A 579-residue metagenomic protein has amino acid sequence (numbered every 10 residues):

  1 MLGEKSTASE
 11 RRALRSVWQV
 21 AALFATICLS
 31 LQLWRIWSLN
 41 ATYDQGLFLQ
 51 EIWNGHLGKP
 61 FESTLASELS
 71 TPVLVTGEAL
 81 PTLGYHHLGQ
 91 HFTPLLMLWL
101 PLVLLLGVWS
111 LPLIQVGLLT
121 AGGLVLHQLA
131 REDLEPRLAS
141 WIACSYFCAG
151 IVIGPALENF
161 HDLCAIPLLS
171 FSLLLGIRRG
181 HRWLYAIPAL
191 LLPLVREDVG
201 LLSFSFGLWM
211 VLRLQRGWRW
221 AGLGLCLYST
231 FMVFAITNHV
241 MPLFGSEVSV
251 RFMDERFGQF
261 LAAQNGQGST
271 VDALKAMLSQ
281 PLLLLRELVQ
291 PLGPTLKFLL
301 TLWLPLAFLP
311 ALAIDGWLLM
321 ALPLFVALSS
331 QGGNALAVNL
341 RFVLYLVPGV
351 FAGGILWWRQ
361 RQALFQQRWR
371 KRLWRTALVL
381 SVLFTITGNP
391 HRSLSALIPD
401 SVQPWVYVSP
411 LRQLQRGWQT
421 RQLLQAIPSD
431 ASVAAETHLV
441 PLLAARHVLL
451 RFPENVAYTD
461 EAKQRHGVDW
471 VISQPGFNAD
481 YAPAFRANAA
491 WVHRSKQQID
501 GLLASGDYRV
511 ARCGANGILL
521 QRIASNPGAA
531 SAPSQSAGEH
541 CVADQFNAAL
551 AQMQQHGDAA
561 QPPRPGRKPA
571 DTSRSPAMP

Functional and structural regions predicted by a protein language model:
M1-S30, R131, W220-G224: Start-transfer (signal-anchor) and selected internal transmembrane alpha helices of multi-pass inner/ER membrane
W18-A22, R137-S140, C226-T230, R361-S395: Signature aromatic-anchored transmembrane alpha helix within multi-pass, membrane-resident enzymes that catalyze glycan
C28-L31, L39, D44, R216-Q290 (+4 more regions): Membrane-lumen/periplasm interface segments of specific transmembrane helices in polyprenyl phosphate-linked
T93-L100, L104, V108-Q128, A143-S172 (+2 more regions): Aromatic- and kink-enriched transmembrane "portal" helix at the membrane-lumen/periplasm boundary that abuts
V116, T120, W317-Q366: Hydrophobic/aromatic-rich transmembrane helices and adjacent perimembrane loops
D133-L134, D162-A165, S170-L184, M210-G217: Membrane-interface transmembrane helices that cradle and orient dolichyl/undecaprenyl
F171-L175, R182-V211, L225-M232: Membrane-interface alpha helices of multi-pass inner-membrane proteins
Y407-A434, L442, P453-P579: C-terminal luminal/periplasmic domains and tails of membrane-associated envelope-modifying transferases
